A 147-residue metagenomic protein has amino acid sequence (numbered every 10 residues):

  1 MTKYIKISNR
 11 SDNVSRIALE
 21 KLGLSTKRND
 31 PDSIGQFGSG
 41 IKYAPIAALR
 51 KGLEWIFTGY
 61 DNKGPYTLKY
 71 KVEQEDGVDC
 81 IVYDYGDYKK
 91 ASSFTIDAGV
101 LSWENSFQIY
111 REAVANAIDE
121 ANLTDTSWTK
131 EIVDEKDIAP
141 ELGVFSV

Functional and structural regions predicted by a protein language model:
M1-V147: GHKL (Bergerat-fold) ATPase N-terminal catalytic module, capturing the glycine-rich phosphate-binding loop and acidic
